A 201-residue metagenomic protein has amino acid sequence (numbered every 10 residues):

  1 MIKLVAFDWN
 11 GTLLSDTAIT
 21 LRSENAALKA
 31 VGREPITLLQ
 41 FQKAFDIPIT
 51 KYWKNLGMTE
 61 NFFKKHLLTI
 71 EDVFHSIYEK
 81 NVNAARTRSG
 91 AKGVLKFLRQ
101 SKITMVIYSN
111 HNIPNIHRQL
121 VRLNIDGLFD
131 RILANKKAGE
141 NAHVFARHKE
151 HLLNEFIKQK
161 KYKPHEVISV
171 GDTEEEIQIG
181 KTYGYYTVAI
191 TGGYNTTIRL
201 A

Functional and structural regions predicted by a protein language model:
I2-G93, F97: N-terminal helical cap/lid subdomain that shapes the substrate entry/recognition surface in HAD-like hydrolases
S15, G171-D172: Acidic di-acidic motifs
A84, I113-I168, E174-Y183, T197-I198: Substrate-recognition "cap/lid" segment bordering the active-site pocket of phosphatases
A91-V121, I132-N135: Substrate-recognition element of Asp-dependent hydrolases with the DxDx(T/V) motif
R99, K181, A201: Anion (oxyanion) recognition and catalysis
G192-A201: Short, glycine/polar-rich helix-capping loops at beta-to-alpha or helix-loop-helix junctions that flank or form
